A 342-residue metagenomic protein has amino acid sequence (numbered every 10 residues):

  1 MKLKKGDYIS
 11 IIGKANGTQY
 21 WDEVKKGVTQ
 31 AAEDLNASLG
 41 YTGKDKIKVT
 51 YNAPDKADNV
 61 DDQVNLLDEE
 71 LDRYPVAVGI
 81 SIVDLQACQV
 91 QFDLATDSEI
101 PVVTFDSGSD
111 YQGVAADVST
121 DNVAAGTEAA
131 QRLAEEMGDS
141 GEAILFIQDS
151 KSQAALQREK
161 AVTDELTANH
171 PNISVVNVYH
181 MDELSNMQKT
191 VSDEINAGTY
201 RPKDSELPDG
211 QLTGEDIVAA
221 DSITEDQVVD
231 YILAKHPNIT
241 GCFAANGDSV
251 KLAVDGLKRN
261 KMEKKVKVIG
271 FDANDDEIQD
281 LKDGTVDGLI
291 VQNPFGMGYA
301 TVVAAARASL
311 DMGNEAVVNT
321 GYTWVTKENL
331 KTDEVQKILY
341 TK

Functional and structural regions predicted by a protein language model:
M1-K342: A residue-level marker of the well-folded mature domains of exported/periplasmic proteins
